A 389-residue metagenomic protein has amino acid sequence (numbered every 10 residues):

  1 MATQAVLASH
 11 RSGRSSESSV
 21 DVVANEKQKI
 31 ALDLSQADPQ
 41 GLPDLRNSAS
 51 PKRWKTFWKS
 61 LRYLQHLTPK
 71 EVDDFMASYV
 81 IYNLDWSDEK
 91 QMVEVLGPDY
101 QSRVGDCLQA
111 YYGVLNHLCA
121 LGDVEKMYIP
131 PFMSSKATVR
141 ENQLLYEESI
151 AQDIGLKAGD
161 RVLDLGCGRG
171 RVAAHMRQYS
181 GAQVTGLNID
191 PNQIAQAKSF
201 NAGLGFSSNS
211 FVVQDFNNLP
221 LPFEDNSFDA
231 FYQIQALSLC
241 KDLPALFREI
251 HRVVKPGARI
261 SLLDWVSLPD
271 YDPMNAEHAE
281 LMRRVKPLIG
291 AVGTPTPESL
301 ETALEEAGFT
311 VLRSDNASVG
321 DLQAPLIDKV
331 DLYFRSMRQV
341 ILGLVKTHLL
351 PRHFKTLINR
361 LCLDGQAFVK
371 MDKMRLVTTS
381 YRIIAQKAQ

Functional and structural regions predicted by a protein language model:
E26-L121: N-terminal auxiliary segments of SAM/dcSAM-dependent transferases
M92-Y100, D106-G155: Class I SAM-dependent transferase core
R161-L163, A173-L219: Class I SAM-dependent methyltransferase SAM/SAH-binding core
G166-G170: Class I SAM-dependent methyltransferase "Motif I" SAM/SAH-binding loop
N218-F231: A short acidic, Gly/Pro-enriched loop at the edge of an enzyme's catalytic core that lines a small-molecule cofactor
P244-R259: A short glycine-rich, Lys/Arg-flanked "PGG" loop and its adjoining helix->strand segment in the class I
L262-D264: Acidic carboxylate diad motif detector
M274-N275, L281-V377, A388: Substrate-binding/catalytic lobe of Class I Rossmann-like enzymes that use SAM or dcSAM, i.e., the mid-to-C-terminal
